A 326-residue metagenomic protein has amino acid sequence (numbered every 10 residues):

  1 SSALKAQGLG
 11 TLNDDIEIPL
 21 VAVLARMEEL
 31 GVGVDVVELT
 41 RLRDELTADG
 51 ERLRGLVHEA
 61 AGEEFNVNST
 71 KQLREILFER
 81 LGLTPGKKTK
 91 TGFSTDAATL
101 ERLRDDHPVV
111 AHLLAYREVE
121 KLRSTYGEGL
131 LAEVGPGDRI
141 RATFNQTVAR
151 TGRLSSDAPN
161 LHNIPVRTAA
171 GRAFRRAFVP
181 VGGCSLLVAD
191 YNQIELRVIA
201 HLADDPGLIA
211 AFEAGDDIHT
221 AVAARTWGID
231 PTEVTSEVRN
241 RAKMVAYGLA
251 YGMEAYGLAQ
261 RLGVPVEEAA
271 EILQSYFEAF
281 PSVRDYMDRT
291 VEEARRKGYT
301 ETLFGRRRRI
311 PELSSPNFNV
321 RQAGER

Functional and structural regions predicted by a protein language model:
S1-R167, V179, G183-S185, N192-E195 (+4 more regions): Conserved "right-hand" nucleotidyltransferase catalytic core of DNA-directed polymerases
L9-T11, F212-E213, V222, Y286-Y299 (+1 more regions): Long, charged amphipathic helices and adjacent flexible linkers at domain junctions
L24-R26, V245, L249, R326: Short, hydrophobic beta-strand segments
L131-A132, L208-A210, E233, R326: Short, contiguous acidic/charged loop-to-helix segments that flank catalytic cores in large enzymes
G182, Q193-T232: Basic, low-complexity segments
A214-V238, G305-R326: Generic long, charged, amphipathic alpha-helical segments
S236-G252: Amphipathic, charged-and-aliphatic alpha-helical interface segments that function as noncatalytic docking
